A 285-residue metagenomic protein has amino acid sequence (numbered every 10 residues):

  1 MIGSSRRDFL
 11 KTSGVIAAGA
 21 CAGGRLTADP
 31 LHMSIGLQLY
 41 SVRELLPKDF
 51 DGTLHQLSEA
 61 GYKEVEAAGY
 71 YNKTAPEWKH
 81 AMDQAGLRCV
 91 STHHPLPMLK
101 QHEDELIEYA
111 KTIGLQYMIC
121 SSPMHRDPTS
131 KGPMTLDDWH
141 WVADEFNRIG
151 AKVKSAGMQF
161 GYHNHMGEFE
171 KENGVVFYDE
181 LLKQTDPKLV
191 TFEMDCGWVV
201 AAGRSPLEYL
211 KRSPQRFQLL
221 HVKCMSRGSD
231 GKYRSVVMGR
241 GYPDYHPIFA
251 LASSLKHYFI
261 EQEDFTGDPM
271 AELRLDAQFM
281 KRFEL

Functional and structural regions predicted by a protein language model:
M1-A17: N-terminal secretory signal peptides and thylakoid transit peptides that target proteins across membranes
G24-K48, G52-E59: C-terminal segment of N-terminal export signals and the immediately downstream linker at the start of the mature
P30, H55-E59, K73-C89, E105-L115 (+4 more regions): Acidic (Asp/Glu)-rich catalytic clusters
L37, L57, V65, M82 (+4 more regions): Conserved, mostly hydrophobic/aromatic
R43-P47, E66-E77, P95-H102, R126 (+5 more regions): Acidic-and-aromatic substrate-binding clefts and catalytic sites of carbohydrate-active enzymes
L45-Q56, K100-Y109, A202-Y209: Short, acidic/polar
E64, R88, L96-F192, M270: Active-site acidic/histidine proton-transfer and metal-coordination neighborhood in alpha/beta enzyme cores
K154-Y242, S253: Acidic/histidine-rich catalytic cores of soluble enzymes
